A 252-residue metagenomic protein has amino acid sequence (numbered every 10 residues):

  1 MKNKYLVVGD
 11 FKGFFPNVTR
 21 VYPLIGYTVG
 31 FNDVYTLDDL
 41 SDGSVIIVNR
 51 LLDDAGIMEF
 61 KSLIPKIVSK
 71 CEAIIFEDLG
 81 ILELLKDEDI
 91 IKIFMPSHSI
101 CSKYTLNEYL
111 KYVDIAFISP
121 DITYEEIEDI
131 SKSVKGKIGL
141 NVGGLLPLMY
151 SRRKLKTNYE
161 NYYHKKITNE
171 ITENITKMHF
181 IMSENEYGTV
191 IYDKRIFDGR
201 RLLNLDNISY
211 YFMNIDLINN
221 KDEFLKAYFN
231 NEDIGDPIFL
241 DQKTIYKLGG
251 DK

Functional and structural regions predicted by a protein language model:
M1-T105, V113, F117-K252: Active-site pocket-lining/capping segments in soluble small-molecule metabolic enzymes
